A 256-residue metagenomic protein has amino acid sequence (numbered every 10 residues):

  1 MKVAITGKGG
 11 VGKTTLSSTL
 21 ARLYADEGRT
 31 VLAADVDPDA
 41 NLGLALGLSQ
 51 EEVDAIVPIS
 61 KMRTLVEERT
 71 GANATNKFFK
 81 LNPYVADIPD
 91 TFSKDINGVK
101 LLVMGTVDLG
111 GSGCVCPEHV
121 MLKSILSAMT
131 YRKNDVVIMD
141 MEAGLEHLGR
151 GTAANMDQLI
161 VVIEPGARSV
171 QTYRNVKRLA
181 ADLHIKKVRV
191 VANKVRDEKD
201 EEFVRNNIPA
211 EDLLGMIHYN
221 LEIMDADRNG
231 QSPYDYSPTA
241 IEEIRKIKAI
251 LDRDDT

Functional and structural regions predicted by a protein language model:
K2-P38: Walker A/P-loop phosphate-binding motif and the immediately C-terminal alpha-helix
L23-N97: N-terminal phosphate/diphosphate-binding loop that engages ATP/GTP or pyrophosphate donors across diverse enzyme folds
Y24, K94, A128-R132, A153-A154 (+1 more regions): Conserved catalytic network of the ASCE P-loop NTPase/AAA+ motor domain
P38-D39, V107-L109, A143-G144, G166-R168 (+2 more regions): Conserved nucleotide-binding/hydrolysis micro-motifs of P-loop NTPases
V103, V161-E164, V191-N193: Conserved beta-strand segments of the P-loop GTPase G domain that flank and frequently precede/overlap
M104-G110, C114-V115, L126-L148: Switch II (G3) loop of P-loop NTPases
S124-K133, L148-A167: Inter-motif core of Ras-like GTPase G domains
L179-T256: C-terminal lobe/tail of nucleotide-utilizing enzymes
